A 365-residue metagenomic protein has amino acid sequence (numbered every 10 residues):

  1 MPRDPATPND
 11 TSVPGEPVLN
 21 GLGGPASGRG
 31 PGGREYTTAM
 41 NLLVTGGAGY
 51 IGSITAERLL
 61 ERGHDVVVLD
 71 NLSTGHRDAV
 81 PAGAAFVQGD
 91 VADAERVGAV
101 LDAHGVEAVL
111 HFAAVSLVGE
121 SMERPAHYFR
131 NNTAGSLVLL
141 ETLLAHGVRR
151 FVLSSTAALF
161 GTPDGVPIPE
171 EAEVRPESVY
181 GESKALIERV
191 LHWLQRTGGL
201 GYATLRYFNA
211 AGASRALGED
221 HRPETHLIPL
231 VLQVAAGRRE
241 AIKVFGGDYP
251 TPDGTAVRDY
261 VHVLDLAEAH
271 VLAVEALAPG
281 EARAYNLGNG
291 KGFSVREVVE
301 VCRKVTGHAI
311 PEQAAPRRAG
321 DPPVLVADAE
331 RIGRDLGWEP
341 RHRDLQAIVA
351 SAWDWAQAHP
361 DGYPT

Functional and structural regions predicted by a protein language model:
P2-P8, S12-R34: Compositionally biased, low-complexity flexible segments
G33-A210: N-terminal Rossmann-like NAD(P)+-binding domain of SDR-like oxidoreductases, especially those catalyzing
V118-S121, A213-L217, P252-G254: A short acidic, helix-capping loop that chelates divalent metal ions and anchors anionic groups
F129, E177-A185, H221-P229, D259-Y260: Short-chain dehydrogenase/reductase
L200, A216, K243-V244: Oxidoreductase cofactor-interface core, primarily capturing Rossmann-like NAD(P)-dependent enzymes
S214-L227, V231-V234, E240: Hydrophobic, Gly/Ser/Ala-rich alpha-helical and linker tracts in large acyl-processing enzymes of secondary/lipid
L230-T365: C-terminal substrate-binding subdomain of Rossmann-fold SDR/epimerase-dehydratase oxidoreductases
